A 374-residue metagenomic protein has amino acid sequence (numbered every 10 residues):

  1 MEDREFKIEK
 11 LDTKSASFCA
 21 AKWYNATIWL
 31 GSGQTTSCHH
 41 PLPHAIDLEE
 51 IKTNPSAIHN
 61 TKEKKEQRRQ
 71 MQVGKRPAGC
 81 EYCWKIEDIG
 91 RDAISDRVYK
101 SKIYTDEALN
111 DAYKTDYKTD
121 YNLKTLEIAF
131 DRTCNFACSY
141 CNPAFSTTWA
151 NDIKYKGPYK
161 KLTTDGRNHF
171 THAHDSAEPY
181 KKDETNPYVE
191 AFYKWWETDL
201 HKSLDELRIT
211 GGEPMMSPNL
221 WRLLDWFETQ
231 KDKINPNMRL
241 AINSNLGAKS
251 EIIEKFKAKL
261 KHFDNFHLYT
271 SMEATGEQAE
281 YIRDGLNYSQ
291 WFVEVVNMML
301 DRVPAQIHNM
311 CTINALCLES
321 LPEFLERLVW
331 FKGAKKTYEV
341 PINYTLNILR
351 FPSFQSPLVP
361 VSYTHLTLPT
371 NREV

Functional and structural regions predicted by a protein language model:
F6-A20: Short, basic/aromatic recognition patches
D12, H40-E87: Membrane-interface junctions of multi-pass transporters
Y24-S37, D116-A144, L204-R208: N-terminal pre-triad scaffold of radical SAM enzymes
W84-D88, C141-T147: Detector for the c-type heme attachment site
R91-K124, C134-F136: Recognition helices and adjacent regulatory flanks at domain boundaries
L123-T133, A144-Y188, K202-L220, Q230-I252 (+3 more regions): Core AdoMet radical
C317-V329: Catalytic cores of alpha/beta
T364-T370: Conserved small/polar residues in nucleotide/adenosyl-binding loops
